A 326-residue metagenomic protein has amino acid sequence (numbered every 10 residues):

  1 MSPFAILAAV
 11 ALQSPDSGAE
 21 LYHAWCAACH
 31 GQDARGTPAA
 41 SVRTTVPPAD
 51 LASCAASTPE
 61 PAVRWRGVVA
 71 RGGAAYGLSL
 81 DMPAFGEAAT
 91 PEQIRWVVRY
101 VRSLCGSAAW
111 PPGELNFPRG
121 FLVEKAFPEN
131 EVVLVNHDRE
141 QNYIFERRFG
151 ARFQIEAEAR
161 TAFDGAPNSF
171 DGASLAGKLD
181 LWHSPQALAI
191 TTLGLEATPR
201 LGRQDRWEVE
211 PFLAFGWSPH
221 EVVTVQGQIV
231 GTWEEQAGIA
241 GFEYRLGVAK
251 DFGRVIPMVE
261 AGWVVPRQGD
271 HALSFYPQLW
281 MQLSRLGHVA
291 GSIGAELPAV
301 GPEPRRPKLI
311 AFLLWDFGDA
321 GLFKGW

Functional and structural regions predicted by a protein language model:
M1-A8: Sec-dependent signal peptide recognition, specifically the positively charged N-region followed immediately by
A9-L21: Electrostatic cytochrome c docking/interface patches
A19-V46, R71-S79, L104-A109: Periplasmic/extracellular electron-transfer cofactor-ligation site, primarily the c-type cytochrome heme-c attachment
L21, W25-A28, V68, Y100 (+2 more regions): Residue-level detector of alpha-helical secondary structure
V42-R102: Extracytoplasmic electron-transfer domains, predominantly the class I c-type cytochrome c fold
E92, A108-W326: Transmembrane beta-barrel domains of Gram-negative outer membranes and organellar outer membranes
